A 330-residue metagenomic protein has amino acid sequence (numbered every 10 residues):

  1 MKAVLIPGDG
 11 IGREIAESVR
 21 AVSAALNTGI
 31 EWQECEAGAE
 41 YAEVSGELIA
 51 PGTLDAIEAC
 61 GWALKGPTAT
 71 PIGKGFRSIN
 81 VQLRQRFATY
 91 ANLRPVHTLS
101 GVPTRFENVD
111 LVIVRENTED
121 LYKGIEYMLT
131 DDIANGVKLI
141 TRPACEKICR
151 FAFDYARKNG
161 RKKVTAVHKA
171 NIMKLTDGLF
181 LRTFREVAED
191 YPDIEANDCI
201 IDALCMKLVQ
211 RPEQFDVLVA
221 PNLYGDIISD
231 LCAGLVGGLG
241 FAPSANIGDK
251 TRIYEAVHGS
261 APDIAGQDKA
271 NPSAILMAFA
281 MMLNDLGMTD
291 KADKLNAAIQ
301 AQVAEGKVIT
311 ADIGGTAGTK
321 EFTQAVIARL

Functional and structural regions predicted by a protein language model:
K2-G8, A63-P67, V164-A170, A278-N284: Short glycine-rich or small-residue beta-strand-to-loop segments that form or flank ligand, phosphate, metal/Fe-S
V4-L26, T130-D202, Q214: Glycine-rich phosphate/diphosphate-binding loop of Rossmann-like nucleotide-binding domains
D9-G12, G61, V114, A152 (+5 more regions): Buried hydrophobic positions in well-ordered alpha/beta secondary-structure cores of metabolic enzymes
I30-G52, L208: N-terminal beta-loop-helix "entrance" segment that forms/cooperates in small-molecule cofactor or anionic ligand
A39-E43, K207-K307: Glycine-rich phosphate/nucleotide-binding loop
E43-N135, L223: N-terminal glycine-rich phosphate/adenylate-binding segment common to multiple enzyme folds
P51, G124-L129, I133-A166, A170-K174 (+4 more regions): Glycine-rich phosphate/pyrophosphate-binding loop and the adjoining helix
L99-I125, L139-A144, G259-A292: Short, glycine-/small-residue-rich phosphate/pyrophosphate-handling segment
